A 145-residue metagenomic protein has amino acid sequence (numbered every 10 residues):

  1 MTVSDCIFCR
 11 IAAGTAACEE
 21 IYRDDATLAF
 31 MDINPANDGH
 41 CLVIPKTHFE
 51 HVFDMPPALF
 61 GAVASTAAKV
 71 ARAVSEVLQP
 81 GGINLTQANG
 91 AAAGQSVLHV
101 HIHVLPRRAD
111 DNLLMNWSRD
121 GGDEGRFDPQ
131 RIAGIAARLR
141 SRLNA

Functional and structural regions predicted by a protein language model:
M1-A145: HIT superfamily nucleotide-processing domains
